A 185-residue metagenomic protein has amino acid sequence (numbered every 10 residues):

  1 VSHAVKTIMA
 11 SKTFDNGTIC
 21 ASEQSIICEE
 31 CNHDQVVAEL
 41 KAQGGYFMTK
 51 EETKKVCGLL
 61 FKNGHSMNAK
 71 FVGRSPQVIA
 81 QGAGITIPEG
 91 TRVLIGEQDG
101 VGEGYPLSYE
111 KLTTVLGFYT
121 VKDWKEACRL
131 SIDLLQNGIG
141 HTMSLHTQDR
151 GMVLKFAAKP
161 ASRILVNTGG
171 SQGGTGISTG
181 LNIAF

Functional and structural regions predicted by a protein language model:
V1-G102: ALDH superfamily catalytic-core signature
I85-F185: Conserved C-terminal structural/oligomerization subdomain of aldehyde/semialdehyde dehydrogenase
